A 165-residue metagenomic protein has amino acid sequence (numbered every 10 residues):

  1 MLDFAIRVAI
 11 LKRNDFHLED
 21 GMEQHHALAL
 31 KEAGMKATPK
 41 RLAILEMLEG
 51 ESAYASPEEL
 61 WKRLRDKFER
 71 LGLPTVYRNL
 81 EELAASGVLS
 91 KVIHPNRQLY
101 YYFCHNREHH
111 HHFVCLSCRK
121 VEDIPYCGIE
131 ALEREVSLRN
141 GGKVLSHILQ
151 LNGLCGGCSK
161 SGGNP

Functional and structural regions predicted by a protein language model:
D3-L18: Short, positively charged and aromatic/hydrophobic N-terminal segments
G21-G34: Short, Lys/Arg-enriched N-terminal segment that forms or immediately precedes the first helix of a structured domain
P39, G50-S56: Short capping segments at the starts of secondary-structure elements
L42-M47: Pre-recognition alpha-helix immediately N-terminal to the DNA-recognition helix within helix-turn-helix or winged-helix
E59-R65, V76: A short acidic, leucine-rich amphipathic alpha-helix
V76-S86: Basic amphipathic alpha-helical segments that dock to polyanions
A85-P165: Non-DNA-binding regulatory cores of transcription-related proteins, predominantly C-terminal effector-binding
